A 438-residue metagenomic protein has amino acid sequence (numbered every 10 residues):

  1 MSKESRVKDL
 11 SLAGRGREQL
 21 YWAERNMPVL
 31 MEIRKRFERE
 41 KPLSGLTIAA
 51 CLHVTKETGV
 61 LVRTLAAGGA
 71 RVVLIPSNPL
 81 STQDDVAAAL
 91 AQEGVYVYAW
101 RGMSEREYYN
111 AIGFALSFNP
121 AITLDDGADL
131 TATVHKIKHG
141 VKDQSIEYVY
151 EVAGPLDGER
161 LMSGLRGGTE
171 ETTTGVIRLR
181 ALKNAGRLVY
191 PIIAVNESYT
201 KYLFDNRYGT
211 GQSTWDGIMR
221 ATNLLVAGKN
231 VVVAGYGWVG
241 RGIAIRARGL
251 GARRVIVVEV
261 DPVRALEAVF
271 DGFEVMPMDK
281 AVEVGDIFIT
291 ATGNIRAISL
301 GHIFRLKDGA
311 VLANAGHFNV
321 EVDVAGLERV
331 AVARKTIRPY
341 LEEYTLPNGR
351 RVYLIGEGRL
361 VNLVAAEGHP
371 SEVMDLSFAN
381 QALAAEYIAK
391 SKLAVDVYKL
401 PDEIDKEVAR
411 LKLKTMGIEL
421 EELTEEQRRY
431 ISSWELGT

Functional and structural regions predicted by a protein language model:
S2-K3, D9-P28, L43-T47, T55 (+4 more regions): Adenosine-phosphate binding glycine-rich loop
S2-L43, P76-T82, A87-K229: Glycine/serine-rich phosphate-binding loop and adjoining beta1-alpha1 elements at the start of nucleotide-handling
V7-L12, E18, M31, R39 (+7 more regions): Ligand-binding pocket scaffold of soluble enzyme catalytic domains
K35, A66, N119, A132 (+3 more regions): Rossmann-fold NAD(P) dinucleotide-binding segment
L52-A70, K201, D205, G209-G285 (+1 more regions): Glycine-rich phosphate/diphosphate-binding loop of Rossmann-like nucleotide-binding domains
L61, D85-A88, A111, A132-H139 (+6 more regions): Short acidic, glycine/serine/threonine-rich loops at helix termini
G69-R71, V95, Y190, A252-R253 (+2 more regions): A short helix->loop->beta-strand "cap" motif at the edges of active sites that frequently abuts
P76, T123, K138-T173, I303-T345 (+2 more regions): ADP-ribose/adenylate-binding Rossmann-like module
